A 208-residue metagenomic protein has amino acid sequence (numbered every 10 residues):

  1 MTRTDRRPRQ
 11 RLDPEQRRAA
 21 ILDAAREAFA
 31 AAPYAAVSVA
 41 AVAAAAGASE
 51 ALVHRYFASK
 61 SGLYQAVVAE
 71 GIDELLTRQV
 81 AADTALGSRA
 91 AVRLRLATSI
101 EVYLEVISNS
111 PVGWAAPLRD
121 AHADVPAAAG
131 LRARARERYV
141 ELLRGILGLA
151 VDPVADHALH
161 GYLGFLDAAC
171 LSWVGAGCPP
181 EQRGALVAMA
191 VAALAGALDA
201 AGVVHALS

Functional and structural regions predicted by a protein language model:
M1-A32, V39-A45, G62-Q65, G87: Basic, helix-initiating cap at the start of DNA-binding domains
A35-A36, Y56: Flexible coil/turn residues that form the inter-helical turn or adjacent wing/linker of helix-turn-helix
A46-F57: Short hydrophobic/aromatic patch on the recognition helix
A66, V80-N109, Y162, G184-V187: Hydrophobic alpha-helical connector segments
A69-L75: Short, basic, alpha-helical segments at the C-terminal edge of helix-turn-helix-like DNA-binding modules
L76, V125-L149, P153-G161, A168 (+1 more regions): Amphipathic alpha-helical packing segments from all-alpha helical-bundle domains
V106, G145, L163-P180, A192-L207: Amphipathic C-terminal alpha-helical segment
V106-A127, R144, A168-G175: Amphipathic alpha-helical segments used for helix-helix packing
